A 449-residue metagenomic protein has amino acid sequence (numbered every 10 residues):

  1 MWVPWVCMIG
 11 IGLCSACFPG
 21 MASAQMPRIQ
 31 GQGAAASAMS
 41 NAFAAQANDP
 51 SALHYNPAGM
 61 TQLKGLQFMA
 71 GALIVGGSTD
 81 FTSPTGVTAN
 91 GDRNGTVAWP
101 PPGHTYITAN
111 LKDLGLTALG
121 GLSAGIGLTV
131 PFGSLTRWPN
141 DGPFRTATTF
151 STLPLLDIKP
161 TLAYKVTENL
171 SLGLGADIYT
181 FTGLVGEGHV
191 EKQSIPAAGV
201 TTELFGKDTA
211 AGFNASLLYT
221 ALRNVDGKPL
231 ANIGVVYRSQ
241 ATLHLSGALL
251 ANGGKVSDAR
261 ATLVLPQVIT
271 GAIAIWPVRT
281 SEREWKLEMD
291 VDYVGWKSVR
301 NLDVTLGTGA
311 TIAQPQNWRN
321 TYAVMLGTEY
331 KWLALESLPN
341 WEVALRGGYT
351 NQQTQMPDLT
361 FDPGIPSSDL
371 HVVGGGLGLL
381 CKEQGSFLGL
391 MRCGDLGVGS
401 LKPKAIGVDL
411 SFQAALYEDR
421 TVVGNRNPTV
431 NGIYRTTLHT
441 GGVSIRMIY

Functional and structural regions predicted by a protein language model:
M1-V3: N-terminal secretory signal peptides that target proteins for export/translocation
W5-C17: Bacterial N-terminal signal peptides
I9, A45-N48, I158, S257: Short hydrophobic "helix-edge" motifs at membrane interfaces and signal-peptide entry regions
L13, M21, L338-P339: Intrinsically disordered, low-complexity segments
C17-A124, L128, P366-D369: N-terminal, post-signal peptide beta-strand-biased segments of exported outer-membrane/organellar beta-barrel and other
Q25-S37, P102-Y449: Outer-membrane beta-barrel porins/channels
